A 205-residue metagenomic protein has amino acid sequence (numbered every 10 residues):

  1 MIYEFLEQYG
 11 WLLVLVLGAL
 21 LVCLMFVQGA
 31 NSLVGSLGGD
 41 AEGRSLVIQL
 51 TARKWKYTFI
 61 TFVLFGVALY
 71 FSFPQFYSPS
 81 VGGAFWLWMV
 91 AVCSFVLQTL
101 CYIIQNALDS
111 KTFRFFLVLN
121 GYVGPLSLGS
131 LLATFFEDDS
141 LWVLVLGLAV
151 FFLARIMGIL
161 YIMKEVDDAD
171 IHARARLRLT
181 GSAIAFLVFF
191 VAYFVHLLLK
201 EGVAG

Functional and structural regions predicted by a protein language model:
M1-V14, L69-F85, L132-L144, L197-A204: Helix-coil boundary and interhelical linker segments in multi-pass alpha-helical membrane proteins
M1-Y57, V63-F65: N-terminal signal-anchor module of multipass membrane proteins
V22-G35, V96-N106, L132, A149-I171: Juxtamembrane interface elements at the cytosolic ends of transmembrane helices in multi-pass membrane proteins
S36-S45, P74-F76, N106-D109, A169: Juxtamembrane helix-boundary/capping and inter-helix hinge elements in multi-pass membrane proteins
E42-F65, W88, S110-G124, I171-A185: Juxtamembrane helix-loop boundaries in multi-pass membrane proteins
L64-Y70, V96: Hydrophobic transmembrane alpha-helices of secondary-active transporters and Na+-translocating membrane complexes
F76-A91, L97-F152: Membrane-interface helix-loop-helix junctions at boundaries between adjacent transmembrane segments
V143-G205: Glycine-rich, Lys/Arg-enriched anion-binding loops that position phosphate/diphosphate groups for phosphoryl
